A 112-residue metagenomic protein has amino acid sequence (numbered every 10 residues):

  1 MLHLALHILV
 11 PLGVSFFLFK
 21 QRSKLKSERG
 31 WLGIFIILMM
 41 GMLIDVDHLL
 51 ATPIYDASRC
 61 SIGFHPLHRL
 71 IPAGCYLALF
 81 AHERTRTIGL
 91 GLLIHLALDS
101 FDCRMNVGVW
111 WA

Functional and structural regions predicted by a protein language model:
M1-A112: N-terminal membrane-targeting hydrophobic helices
